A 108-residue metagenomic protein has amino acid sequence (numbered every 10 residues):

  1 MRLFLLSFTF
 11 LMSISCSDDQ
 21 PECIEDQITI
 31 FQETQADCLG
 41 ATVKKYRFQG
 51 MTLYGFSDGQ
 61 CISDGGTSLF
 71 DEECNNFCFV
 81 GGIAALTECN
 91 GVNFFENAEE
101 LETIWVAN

Functional and structural regions predicted by a protein language model:
M1-F4: Positively charged n-region of N-terminal signal peptides that target proteins for export
M12-S15: C-terminal motif of bacterial Sec signal peptides marking the signal peptidase cleavage site
S17-D19: Bacterial signal peptide processing site
Q27-R47, S57-G66: Short acidic, Pro/Gly- and aromatic-enriched capping/linker segments at domain boundaries
F56-S57, V80-G81: Short linear motifs in exposed loops
S63-F79: A short, surface-exposed beta-strand/turn
G81-N108: C-terminal partner/receptor-binding element of secreted or periplasmic proteins
